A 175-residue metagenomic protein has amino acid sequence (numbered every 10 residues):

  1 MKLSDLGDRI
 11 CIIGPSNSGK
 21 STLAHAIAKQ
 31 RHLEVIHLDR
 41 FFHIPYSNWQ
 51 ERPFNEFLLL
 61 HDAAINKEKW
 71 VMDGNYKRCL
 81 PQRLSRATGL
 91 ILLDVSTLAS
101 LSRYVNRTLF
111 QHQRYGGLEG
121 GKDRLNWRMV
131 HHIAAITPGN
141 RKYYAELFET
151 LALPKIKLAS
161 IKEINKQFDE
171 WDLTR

Functional and structural regions predicted by a protein language model:
M1-G7, A135-R175: NTP-dependent small-molecule kinase module
I12: Hydrophobic anchor at the beta1->P-loop junction of P-loop NTPases
S16: The conserved Walker
K20: Conserved lysine of the Walker
H25-K69: Conserved substrate/cofactor phosphate-moiety recognition/catalytic segment in nucleotide-dependent phosphotransferases
R31, R86-A87, L151: Short, structured coil segments at secondary-structure junctions
E56-L101: Glycine-rich phosphate-binding loop used to anchor ATP phosphates in small-molecule kinases, encompassing both
V95-N140: A glycine- and Lys/Arg-enriched "phosphate-lid" helix/loop adjacent to the NTP-binding pocket of small-molecule kinases
